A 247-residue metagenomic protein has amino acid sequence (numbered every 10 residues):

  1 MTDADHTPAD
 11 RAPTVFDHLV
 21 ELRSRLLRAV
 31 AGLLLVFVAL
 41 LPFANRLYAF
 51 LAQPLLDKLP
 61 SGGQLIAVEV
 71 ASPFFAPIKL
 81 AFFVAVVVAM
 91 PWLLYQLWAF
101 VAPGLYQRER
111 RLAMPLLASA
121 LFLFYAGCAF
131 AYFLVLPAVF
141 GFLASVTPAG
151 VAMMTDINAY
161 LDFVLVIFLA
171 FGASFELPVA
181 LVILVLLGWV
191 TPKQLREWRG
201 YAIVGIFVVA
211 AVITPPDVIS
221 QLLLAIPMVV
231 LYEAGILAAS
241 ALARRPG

Functional and structural regions predicted by a protein language model:
M1-G247: Membrane topogenic/interface segments and analogous intrinsically disordered interaction regions
